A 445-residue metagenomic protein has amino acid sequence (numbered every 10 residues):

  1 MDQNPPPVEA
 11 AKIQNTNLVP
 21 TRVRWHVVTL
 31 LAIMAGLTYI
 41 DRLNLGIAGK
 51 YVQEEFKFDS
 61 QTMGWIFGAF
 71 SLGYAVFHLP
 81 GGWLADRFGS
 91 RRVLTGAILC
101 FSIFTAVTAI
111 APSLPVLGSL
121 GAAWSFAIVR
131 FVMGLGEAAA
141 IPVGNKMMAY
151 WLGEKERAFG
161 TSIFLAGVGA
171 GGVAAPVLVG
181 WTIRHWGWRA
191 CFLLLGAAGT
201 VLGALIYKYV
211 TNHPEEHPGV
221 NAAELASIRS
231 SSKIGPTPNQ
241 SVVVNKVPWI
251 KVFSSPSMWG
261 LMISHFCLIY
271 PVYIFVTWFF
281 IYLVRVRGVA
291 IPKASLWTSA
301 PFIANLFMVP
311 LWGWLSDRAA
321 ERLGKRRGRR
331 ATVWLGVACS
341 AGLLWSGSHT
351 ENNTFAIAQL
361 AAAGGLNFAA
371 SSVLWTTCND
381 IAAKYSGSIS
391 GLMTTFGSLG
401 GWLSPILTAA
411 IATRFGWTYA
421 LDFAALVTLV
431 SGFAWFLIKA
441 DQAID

Functional and structural regions predicted by a protein language model:
D2-M34, I40-L43: Cytosolic juxtamembrane N-terminal segment immediately preceding the first transmembrane helix of multi-pass
L45-I47, F253-P310, S371, W375 (+1 more regions): Extracytoplasmic gate region of multi-pass secondary transporters
G68-W83, S299-W312: Central cavity-lining transmembrane alpha-helices of secondary-active solute carriers, predominantly the Major
L99-S119, A338-E351: C-terminal ends and interior cores of transmembrane alpha-helices in multi-pass membrane transporters/permeases
V129-V168: Cytoplasmic helix-loop-helix junction between adjacent transmembrane helices in 12-TM secondary transporters
V168-H217: Helix-loop-helix hairpin linking two adjacent transmembrane segments in secondary transporters
R326-V373: C-terminal transmembrane helical hairpin of 12-TM major facilitator-type secondary transporters
